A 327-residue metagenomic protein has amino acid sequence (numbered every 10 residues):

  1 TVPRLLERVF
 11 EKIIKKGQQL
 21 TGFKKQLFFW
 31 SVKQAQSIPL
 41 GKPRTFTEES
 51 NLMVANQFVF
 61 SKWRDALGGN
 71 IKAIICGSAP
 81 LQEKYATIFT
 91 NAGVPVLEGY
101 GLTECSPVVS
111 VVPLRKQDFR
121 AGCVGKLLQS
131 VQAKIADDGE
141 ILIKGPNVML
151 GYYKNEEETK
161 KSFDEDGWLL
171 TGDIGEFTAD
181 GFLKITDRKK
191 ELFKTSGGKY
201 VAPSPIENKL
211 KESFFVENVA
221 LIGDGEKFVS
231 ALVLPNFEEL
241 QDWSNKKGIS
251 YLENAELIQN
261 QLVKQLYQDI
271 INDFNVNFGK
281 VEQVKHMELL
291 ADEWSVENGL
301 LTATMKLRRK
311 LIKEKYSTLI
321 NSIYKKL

Functional and structural regions predicted by a protein language model:
T1-D138, P146, F163, K227-F228 (+2 more regions): Conserved adenylate-forming
S50, Q117, A121, V148-G172 (+2 more regions): Conserved ANL (AMP-binding/adenylate-forming) active-site segment centered on the GW(Y/F)…HTG consensus within
L81, L114-K116, E140, P146-M149 (+8 more regions): Short, glycine-/Ser/Thr-/acidic-enriched flexible segments
G101-C105, T171, T195-S196, T302-T304: Ser/Thr-glycine-rich phosphate-binding loops at phosphate-binding pockets of nucleotides, nucleotide cofactors
L127-T195, E212: Conserved ATP-binding/catalytic segment of the ANL
V148, F182-K211, L240-Q261, K280-V284 (+2 more regions): Adenylate-forming
I174, S213-E239: C-terminal boundary motif of the adenylate-forming
F193, N218-L221, K264, Q268-L327: Conserved C-terminal "lid"/linker of ANL adenylate-forming enzymes
